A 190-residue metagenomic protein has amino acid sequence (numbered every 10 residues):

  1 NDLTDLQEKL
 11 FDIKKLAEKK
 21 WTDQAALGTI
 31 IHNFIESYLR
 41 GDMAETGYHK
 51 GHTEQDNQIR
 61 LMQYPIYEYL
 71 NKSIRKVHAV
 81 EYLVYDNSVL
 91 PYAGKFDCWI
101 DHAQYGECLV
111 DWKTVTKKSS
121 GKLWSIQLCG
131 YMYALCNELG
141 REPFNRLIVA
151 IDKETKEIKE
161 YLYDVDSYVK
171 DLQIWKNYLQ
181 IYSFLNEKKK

Functional and structural regions predicted by a protein language model:
N1-A93: Metal-dependent nuclease catalytic cores that hydrolyze phosphodiester bonds in DNA/RNA, characterized by
H78-E187: Mg2+/Mn2+-dependent nuclease catalytic core
